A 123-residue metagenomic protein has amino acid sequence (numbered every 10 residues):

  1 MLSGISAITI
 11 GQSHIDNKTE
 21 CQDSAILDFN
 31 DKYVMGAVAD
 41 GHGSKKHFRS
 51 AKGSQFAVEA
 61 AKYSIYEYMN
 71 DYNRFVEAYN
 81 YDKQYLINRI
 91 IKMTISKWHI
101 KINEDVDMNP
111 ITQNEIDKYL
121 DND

Functional and structural regions predicted by a protein language model:
M1-D123: PP2C/PPM-type serine/threonine phosphatase catalytic domain
